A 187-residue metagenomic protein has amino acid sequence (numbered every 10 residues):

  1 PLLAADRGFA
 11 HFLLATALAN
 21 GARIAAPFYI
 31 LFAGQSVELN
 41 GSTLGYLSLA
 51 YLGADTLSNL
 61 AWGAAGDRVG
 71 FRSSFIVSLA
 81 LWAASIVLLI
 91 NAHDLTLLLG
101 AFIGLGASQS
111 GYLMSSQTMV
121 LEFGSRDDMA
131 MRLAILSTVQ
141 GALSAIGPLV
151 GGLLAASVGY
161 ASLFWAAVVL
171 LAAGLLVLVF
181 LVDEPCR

Functional and structural regions predicted by a protein language model:
P1-L14: Juxtamembrane intracellular "pre-TM" segments in multi-pass secondary transporters
P27-L44: Short amphipathic helix-loop junctions that connect adjacent transmembrane helices in Major Facilitator Superfamily/SLC
G41-S42, R126-L136: Loop-to-transmembrane helix entry/capping segments in MFS-fold secondary transporters and related SLC/MFSD carriers
L57-G70, A155: Helix-to-loop junctions at the C-terminal end of transmembrane segments in multipass secondary transporters
S73-L88, W165-V168: Structural signature of the two symmetry-related core transmembrane helices
I90-A101: Helix-loop junctions at membrane interfaces in 12-TM secondary transporters
G111-S125: Intracellular juxtamembrane helix-capping segments at the cytosolic ends of symmetry-related transmembrane helices
L153-L171: A membrane-interface helix-boundary motif in multi-pass transporters
